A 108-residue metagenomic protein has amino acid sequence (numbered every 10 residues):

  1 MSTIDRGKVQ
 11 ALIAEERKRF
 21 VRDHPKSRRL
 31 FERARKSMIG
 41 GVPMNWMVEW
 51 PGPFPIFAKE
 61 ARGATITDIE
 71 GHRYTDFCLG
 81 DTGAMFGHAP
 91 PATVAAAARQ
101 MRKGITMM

Functional and structural regions predicted by a protein language model:
M1-A11: Short, compositionally biased low-complexity segments
S2, R73-M108: Glycine-rich loop-to-alpha-helix module at the N-terminal edge of alpha/beta enzyme cores
V9-E60: Active-site-adjacent loop/helix segments that line or gate small-molecule/cofactor pockets in enzymes
K26, A58, I66, M85-A89: Generic, well-ordered alpha-helical segments
G40, R62, E70, L79 (+1 more regions): Short glycine-rich loop/turn motifs that provide flexible caps or phosphate-binding loops at active sites
P51-G52, G63, T82-G83: Short active-site-proximal "capping" loops at secondary-structure junctions
P55-D76: Active-site and channel-lining beta-strand-loop segments that bind or position nucleotide-derived/phosphorylated
